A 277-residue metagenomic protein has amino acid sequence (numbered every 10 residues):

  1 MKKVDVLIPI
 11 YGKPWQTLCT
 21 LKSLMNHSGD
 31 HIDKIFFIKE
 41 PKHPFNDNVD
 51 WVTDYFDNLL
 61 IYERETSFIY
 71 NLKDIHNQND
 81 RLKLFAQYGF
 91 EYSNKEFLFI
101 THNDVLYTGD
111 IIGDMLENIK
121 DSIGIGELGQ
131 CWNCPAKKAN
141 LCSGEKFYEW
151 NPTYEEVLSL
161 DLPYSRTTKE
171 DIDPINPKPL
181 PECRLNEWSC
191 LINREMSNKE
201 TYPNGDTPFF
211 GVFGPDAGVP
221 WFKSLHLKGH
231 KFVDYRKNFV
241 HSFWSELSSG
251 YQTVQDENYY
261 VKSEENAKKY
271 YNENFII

Functional and structural regions predicted by a protein language model:
M1-S23: N-proximal low-complexity "stem/linker" segments adjacent to membrane-targeting elements
S23-I32: Short, acidic, metal-binding catalytic loop of nucleotide-sugar glycosyltransferases
I38-K42: Acidic ATP/Mg2+-coordinating residue in the GHKL
P44-Y92: Active-site-proximal specificity loops/subdomain of glycosyltransferases
L98: Short aromatic/hydrophobic "clamp" motif used to bind/position activated sugar donors
H102-L106: The conserved acidic donor/metal-binding loop of glycosyltransferases
T108-P208: Conserved catalytic core of nucleotide-sugar-dependent glycosyltransferases
N204-I277: C-terminal catalytic/acceptor-binding lobe
